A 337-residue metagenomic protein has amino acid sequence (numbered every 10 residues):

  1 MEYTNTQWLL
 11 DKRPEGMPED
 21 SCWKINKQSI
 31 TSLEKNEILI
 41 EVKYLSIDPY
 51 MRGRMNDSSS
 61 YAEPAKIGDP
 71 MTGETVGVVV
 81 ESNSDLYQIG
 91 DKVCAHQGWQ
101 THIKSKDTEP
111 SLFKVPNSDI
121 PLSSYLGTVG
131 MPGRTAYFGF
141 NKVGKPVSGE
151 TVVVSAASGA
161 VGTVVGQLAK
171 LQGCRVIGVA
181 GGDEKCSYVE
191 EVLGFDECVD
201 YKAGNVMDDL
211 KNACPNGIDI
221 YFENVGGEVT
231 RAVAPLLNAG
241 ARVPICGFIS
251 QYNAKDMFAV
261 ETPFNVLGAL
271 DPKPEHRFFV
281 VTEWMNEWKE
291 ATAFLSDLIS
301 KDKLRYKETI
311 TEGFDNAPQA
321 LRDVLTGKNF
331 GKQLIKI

Functional and structural regions predicted by a protein language model:
E2-Y3, T282-I337: C-terminal hydrophobic helical "lid"/dimerization subdomain of Rossmann-like NAD(P)H-dependent oxidoreductases
I30-I47, M55-W99: Glycine-rich beta-strand-centered segment in the early N-terminal region that forms part of a ligand/cofactor-binding
G73-V78, L86-A156, K303: NAD(P)H dinucleotide-binding glycine-rich loop of Rossmann-like/cofactor-binding domains, especially the beta1-alpha1
K92, T151, R175, A241-R242 (+1 more regions): Short glycine-centered segments of the SAM/dcSAM-binding site in methyltransferase folds
Q100-T101, G181-E191, V206, A259-V266: Short, glycine/polar-rich helix-capping loops at beta-to-alpha or helix-loop-helix junctions that flank or form
L126-G204: Mid-domain Rossmann-like dinucleotide-binding core that forms the NAD(H)/NADP(H) cofactor-binding site
N205-N216: Short amphipathic alpha-helix with an adjacent loop that forms part of the alpha/beta core around
E228-K303, I337: Glycine-rich phosphate-binding loop and adjacent beta-alpha segment of Rossmann(oid) nucleotide-cofactor-binding
